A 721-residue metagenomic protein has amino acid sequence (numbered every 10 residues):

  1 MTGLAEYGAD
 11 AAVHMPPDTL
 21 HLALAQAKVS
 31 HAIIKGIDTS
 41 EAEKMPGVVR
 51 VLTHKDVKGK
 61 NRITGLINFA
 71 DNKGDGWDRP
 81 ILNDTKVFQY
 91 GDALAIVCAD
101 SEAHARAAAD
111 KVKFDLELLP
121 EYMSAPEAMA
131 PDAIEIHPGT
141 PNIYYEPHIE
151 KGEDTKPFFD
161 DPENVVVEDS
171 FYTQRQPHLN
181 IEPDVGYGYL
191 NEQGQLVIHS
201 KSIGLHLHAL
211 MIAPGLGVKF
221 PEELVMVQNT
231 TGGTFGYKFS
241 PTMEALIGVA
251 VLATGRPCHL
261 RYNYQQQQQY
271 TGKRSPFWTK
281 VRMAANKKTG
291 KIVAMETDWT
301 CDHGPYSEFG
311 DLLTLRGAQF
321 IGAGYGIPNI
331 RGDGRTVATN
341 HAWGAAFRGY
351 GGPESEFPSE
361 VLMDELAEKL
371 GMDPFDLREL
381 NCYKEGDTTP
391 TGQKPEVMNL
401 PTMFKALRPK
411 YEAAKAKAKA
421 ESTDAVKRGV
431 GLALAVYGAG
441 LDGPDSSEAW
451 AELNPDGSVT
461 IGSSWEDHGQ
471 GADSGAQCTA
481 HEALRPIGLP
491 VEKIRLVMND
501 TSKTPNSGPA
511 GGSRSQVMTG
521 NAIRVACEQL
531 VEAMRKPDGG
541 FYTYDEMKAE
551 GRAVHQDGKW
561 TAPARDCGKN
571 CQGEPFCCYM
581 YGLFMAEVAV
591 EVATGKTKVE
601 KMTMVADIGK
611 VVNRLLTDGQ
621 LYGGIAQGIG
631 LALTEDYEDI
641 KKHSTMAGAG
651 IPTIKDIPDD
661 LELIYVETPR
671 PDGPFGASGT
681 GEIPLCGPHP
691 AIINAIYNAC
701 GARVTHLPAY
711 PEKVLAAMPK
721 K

Functional and structural regions predicted by a protein language model:
M1-T140: Flexible, low-hydrophobicity surface segments
T2-G3, F69-W77, P141-G186, P276-V361 (+1 more regions): Glycine-rich loop/linker segments at domain edges
L22, D110-M123, I203, P214-G215 (+4 more regions): Extended active-site and interfacial segments that coordinate phosphate-rich ligands in large catalytic machineries
K55, V218-V225, A253-C258, K287 (+3 more regions): C-terminal catalytic domains of large/alpha subunits in multi-subunit enzymes
N61-I67, A108-K111, A209-M211, F235-P241 (+10 more regions): Short acidic, glycine/serine/threonine-rich loops at helix termini
D100-S101, R256-H303, N521-E546: Phosphate/diphosphate-binding loops
P131-L216, C382-S458, T645-I664: Helix-loop-helix junctions that connect adjacent transmembrane helices in secondary transporters/permeases, recognized
N229-G255, H259-Y262, Q269, A476-A480: Thiamine diphosphate
